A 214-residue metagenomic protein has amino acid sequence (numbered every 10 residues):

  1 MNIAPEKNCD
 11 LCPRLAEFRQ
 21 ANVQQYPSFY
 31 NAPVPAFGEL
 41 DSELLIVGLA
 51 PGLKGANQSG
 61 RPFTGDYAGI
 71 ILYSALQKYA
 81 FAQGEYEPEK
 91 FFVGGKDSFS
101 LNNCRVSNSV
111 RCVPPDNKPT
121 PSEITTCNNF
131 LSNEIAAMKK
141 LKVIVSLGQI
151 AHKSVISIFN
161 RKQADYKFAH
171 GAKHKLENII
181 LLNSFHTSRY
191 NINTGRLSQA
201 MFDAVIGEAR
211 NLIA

Functional and structural regions predicted by a protein language model:
M1-F168, H174, I179-A214: A polyanion-binding, active-site-adjacent surface
